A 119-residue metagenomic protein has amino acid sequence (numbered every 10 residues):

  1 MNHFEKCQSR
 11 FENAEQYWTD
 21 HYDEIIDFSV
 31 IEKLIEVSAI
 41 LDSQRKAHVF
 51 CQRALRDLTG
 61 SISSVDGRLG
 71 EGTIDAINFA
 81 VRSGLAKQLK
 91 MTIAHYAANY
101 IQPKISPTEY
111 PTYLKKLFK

Functional and structural regions predicted by a protein language model:
M1-L41: Acidic, aromatic-lined catalytic clefts of primarily extracellular/periplasmic carbohydrate-active enzymes that remodel
N2-E12, I62, G84, F118-K119: Catalytic phosphate/metal-binding cores of nucleic-acid and nucleotide-processing enzymes, i.e., regions that mediate
H3, H21, H48, H95 (+1 more regions): Histidine (H) residue identity feature
Y17, H21, V37, A76 (+3 more regions): Residues that form generic nucleotide/phosphate-binding pockets
I26-M91: Short acidic, glycine/serine/threonine-rich helix-capping segments at coil-helix boundaries
S83-K119: Low-complexity, Gly/Ser/Thr/Pro-rich intrinsically disordered linker/tail segments
